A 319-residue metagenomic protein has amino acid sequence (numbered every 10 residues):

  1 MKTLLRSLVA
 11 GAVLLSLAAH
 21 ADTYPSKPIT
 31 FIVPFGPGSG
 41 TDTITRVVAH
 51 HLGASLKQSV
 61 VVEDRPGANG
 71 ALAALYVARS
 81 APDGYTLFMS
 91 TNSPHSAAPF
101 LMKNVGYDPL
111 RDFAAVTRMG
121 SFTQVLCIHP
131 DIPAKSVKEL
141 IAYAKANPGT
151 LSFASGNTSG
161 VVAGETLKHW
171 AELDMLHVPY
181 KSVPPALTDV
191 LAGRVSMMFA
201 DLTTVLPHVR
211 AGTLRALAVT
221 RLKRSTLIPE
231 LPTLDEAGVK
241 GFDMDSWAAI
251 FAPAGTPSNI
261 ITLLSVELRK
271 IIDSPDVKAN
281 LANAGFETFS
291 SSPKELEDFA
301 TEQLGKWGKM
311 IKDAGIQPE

Functional and structural regions predicted by a protein language model:
M1-V9: Bacterial N-terminal signal peptides that target proteins for export
S16-A18: N-terminal signal peptide c-region/cleavage motif recognized by signal peptidases
A21-R111, G149-L151, S159-G160, E172-M197 (+3 more regions): N-terminal (or domain-start) structured segment
S26-P28, W170-L173, R210, T233-E236 (+1 more regions): An extracytoplasmic/periplasmic, membrane-proximal ligand-sensing/linker region
R79-Y85, F100-P185, L234, W247-N280: Hinge/capping helix and adjacent helix->loop/strand transition within the periplasmic-binding protein
M89-P94, N157-S159, V183, A200-V205 (+3 more regions): Beta->alpha turn/N-cap motifs
P94-N104, K168-W170, M197-L231: A ligand-binding cleft/hinge motif common to bilobed small-molecule-binding domains
